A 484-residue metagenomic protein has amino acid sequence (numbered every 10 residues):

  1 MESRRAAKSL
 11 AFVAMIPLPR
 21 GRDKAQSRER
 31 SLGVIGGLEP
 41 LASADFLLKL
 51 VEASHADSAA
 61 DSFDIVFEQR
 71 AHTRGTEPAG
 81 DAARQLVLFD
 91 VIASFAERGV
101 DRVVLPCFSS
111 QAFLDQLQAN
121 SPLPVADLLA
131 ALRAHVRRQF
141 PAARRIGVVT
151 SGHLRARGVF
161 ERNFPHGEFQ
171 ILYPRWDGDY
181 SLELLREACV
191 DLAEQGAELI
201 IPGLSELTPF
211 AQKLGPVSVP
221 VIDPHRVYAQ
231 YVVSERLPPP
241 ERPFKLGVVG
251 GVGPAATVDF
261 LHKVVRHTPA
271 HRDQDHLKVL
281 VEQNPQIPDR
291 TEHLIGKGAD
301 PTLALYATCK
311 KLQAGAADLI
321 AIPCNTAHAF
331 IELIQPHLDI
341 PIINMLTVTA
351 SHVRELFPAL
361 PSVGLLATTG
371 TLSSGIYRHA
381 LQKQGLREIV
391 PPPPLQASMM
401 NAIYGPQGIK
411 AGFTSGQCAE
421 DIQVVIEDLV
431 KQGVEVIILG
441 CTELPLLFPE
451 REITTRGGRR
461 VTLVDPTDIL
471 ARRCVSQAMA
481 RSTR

Functional and structural regions predicted by a protein language model:
M1-E2, I16: Short terminal hydrophobic/aromatic SLiMs and anchors at protein ends
L10-R484: Non-catalytic structural scaffold of enzyme domains
